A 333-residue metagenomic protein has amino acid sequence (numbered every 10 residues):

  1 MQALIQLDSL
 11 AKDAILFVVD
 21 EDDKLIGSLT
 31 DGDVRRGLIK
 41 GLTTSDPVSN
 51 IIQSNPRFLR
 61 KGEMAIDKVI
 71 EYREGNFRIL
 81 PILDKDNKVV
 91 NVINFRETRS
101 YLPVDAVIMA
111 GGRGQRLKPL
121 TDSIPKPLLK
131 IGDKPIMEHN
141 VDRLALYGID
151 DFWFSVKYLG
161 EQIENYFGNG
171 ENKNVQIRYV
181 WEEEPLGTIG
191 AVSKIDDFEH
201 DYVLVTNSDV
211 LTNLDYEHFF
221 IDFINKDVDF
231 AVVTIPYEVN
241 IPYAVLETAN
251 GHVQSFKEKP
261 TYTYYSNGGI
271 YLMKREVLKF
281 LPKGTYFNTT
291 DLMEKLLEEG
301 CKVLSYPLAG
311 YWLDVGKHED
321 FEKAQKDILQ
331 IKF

Functional and structural regions predicted by a protein language model:
M1-K12, V18-E21, L25-I26, I39-F77 (+3 more regions): Bateman/CBS regulatory modules and CBS-like beta-alpha motifs in cytosolic regions of diverse proteins
A3, V34-R35, T98, V277-K279 (+1 more regions): A generic structural signal for short hydrophobic patches within well-formed alpha-helices
A14, R78, D150, D201 (+1 more regions): Short acidic/polar active-site loop segments enriched in Thr and Asp
D33-S49, F95-V107, Y265: A short, polar/charged loop-to-alpha-helix boundary motif
I39, K134-N207, H218, K283-G284: Conserved N-terminal catalytic core of the sugar/cofactor nucleotidyltransferase
S100-E161: N-terminal glycine-rich phosphate-binding loop and ensuing alpha1 helix
L204, L211, E217-I224, Y237-N240 (+1 more regions): Catalytic-core segments of class I nucleotidyltransferases/pyrophosphorylases that form NMP-activated intermediates
K226-P236: A short, conserved acidic/glycine-rich loop-to-beta-strand motif that forms the donor nucleotide-sugar/metal
